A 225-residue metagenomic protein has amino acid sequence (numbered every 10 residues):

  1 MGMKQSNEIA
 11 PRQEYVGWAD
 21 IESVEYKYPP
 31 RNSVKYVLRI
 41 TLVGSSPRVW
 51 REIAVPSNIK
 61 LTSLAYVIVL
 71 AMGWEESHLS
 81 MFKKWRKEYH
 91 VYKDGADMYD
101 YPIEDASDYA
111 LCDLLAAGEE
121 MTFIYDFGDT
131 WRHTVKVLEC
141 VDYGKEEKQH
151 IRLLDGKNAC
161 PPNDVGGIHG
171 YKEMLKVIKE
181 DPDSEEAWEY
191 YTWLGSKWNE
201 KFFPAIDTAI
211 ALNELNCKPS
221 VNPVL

Functional and structural regions predicted by a protein language model:
M1-L225: Short linear regulatory motifs enriched in tryptophan with gly/pro/ser
